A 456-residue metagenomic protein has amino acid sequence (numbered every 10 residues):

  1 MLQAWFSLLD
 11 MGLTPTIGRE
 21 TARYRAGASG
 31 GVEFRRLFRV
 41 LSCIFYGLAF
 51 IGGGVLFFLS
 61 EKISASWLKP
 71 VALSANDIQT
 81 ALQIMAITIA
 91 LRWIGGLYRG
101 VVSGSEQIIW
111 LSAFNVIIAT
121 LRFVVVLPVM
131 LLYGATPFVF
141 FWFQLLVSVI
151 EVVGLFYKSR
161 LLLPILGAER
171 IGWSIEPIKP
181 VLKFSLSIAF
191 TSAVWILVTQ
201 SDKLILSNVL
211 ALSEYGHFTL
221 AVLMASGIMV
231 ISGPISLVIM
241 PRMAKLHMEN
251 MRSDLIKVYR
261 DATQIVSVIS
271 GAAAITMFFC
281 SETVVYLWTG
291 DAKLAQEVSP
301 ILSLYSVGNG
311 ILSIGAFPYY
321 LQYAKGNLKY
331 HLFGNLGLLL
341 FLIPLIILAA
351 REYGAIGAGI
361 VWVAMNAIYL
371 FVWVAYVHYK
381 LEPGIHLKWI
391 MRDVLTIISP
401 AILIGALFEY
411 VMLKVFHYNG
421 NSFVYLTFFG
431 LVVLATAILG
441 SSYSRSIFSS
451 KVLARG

Functional and structural regions predicted by a protein language model:
M1-S7, L37, D77, P137-W142 (+5 more regions): Interfacial/gating helices of multi-pass transporter permease domains
M11-G27, G104, L163-P164, A221 (+2 more regions): Helix-loop junctions and terminal segments of transmembrane helices in multi-pass membrane transport/translocation
S60-I84, L212, F278-N309, I356 (+2 more regions): Interfacial segments at transmembrane-helix termini and the short loops linking adjacent helices
I89-I117, P128, F138, S159 (+1 more regions): Membrane-interface junctions at transmembrane-helix termini in multi-pass inner-membrane proteins
S112-L162, P180, F184, L336-F341 (+2 more regions): Hydrophobic alpha-helical transmembrane segments
P137-F138, L155-T199, R242, H247-K257 (+1 more regions): Interhelical loop/hinge segments that connect adjacent transmembrane helices in multipass membrane
F143-S159, S174-K245, Q264-I265, L304 (+3 more regions): Transmembrane helical elements of multi-pass membrane transporters/channels
H386, L407-G456: Membrane-proximal transmembrane or re-entrant/amphipathic helices at the cytosolic face
